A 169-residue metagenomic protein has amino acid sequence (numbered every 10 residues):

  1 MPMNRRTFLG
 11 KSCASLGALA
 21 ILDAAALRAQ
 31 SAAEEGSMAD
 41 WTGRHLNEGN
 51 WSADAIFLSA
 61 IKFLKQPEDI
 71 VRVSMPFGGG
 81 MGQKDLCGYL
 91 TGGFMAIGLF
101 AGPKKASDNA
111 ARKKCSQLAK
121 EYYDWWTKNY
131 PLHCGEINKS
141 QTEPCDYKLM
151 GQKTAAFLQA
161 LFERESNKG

Functional and structural regions predicted by a protein language model:
M1-G17: N-terminal secretory signal peptides and thylakoid transit peptides that target proteins across membranes
S15, L19, S59, F63 (+6 more regions): Change "in soluble alpha/beta enzymes" to "in soluble alpha/beta proteins
A24-H45: C-terminal segment of N-terminal export signals and the immediately downstream linker at the start of the mature
S37, W51, A55, E68 (+5 more regions): Conserved active-site and cofactor/substrate-binding residues in soluble primary-metabolism enzymes
D40-N47, P76-D85, K139-E143: A short glycine/serine-rich beta->alpha loop
N50-G98: Small-residue-enriched, tightly packed secondary-structure blocks
F100-W126: Mid-chain, well-packed structural core segment of small domains
S116-G169: C-terminal binding/interaction regions
